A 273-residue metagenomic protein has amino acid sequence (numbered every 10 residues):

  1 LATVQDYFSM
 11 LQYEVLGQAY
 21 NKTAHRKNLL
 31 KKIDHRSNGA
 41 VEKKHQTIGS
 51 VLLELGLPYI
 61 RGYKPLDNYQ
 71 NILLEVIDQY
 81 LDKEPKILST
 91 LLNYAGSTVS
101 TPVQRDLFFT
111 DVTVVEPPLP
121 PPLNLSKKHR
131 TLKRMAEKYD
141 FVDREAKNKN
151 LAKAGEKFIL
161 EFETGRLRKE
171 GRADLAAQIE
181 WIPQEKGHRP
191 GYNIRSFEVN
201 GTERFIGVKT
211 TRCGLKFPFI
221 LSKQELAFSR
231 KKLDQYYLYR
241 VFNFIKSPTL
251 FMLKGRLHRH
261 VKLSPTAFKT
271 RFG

Functional and structural regions predicted by a protein language model:
L1-K22: Eukaryotic helical DNA- and histone-tail-recognition domains of regulatory proteins
L30-K43: Short, basic interhelical loop/turn and adjoining N-cap of the next helix at nucleic-acid- or acidic-partner-contacting
T47-I60: Short, basic alpha-helical nucleic acid-contact segments in DNA-binding proteins and DNA transaction factors
I60-K86: Intrinsically disordered, low-complexity basic tails/linkers immediately adjacent to helix-turn-helix/homeobox/MYB/SANT
L88-R172: A short mid-domain helix/strand-loop element embedded in enzyme catalytic domains that forms or borders the active-site
I159, E163, Y192-S196, R204-R212: Conserved catalytic cores of phosphodiester-cleaving nucleases, focusing on short active-site segments
R166-F197: A short acidic/basic microdomain associated with nuclease active sites
V208-M252, R256: Catalytic cores of nucleic-acid endonucleases
